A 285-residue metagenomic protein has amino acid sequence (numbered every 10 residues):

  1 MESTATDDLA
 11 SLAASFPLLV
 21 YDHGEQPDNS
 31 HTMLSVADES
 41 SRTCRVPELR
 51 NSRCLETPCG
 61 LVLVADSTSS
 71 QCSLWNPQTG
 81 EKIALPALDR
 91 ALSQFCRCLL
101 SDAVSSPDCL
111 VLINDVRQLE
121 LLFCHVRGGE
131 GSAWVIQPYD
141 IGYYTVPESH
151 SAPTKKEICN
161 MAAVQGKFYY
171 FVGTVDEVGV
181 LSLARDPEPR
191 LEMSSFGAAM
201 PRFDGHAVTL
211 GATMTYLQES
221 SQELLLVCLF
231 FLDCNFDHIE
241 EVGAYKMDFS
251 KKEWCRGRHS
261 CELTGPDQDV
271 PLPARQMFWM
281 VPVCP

Functional and structural regions predicted by a protein language model:
M1-T68, C72: A non-catalytic, helix-rich entry segment at domain boundaries
L19, C124, W254: A residue-level signal for conserved active-site and pocket-lining positions in enzyme catalytic cores
D28-H31, S70, L119, D176 (+2 more regions): Repetitive beta-architecture junctions, highlighting loop-to-beta-strand starts across blade-like repeats
T32-A37, L229, N235-P285: C-terminal closing repeat unit and adjoining cap/tail of repeat-based domains
S40, E81, E223, E253-C255: Residue-level signal for well-ordered, solvent-exposed loop/turn and beta-edge residues enriched in charged/polar side
C44-R45, P86, S260: Short hydrophobic alpha-helix segments
L49-D237: A sequence/structural signal of beta-propeller blade repeats
